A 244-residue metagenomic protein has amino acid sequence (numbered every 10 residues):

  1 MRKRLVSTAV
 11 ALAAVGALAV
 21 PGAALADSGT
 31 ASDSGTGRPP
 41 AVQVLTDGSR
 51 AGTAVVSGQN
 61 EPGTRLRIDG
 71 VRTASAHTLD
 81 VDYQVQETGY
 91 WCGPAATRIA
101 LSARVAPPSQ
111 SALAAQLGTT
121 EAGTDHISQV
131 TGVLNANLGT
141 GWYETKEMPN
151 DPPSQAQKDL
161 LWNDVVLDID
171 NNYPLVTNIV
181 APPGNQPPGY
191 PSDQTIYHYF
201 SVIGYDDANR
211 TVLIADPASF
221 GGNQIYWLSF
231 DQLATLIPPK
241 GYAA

Functional and structural regions predicted by a protein language model:
M1-S28: Secretory targeting and sorting signals
A11, P94-T97, Y199: ATP/adenylate-binding site constellation spanning eukaryotic-like Ser/Thr protein kinases, ABC-transporter
G22, D27-G29, D33-A51, Q59-R65 (+2 more regions): Conserved active-site-adjacent core of cysteine acyl-enzyme catalytic domains
S75-A122: Active-site nucleophile-adjacent alpha helix/oxyanion-hole segment immediately C-terminal to the catalytic cysteine
